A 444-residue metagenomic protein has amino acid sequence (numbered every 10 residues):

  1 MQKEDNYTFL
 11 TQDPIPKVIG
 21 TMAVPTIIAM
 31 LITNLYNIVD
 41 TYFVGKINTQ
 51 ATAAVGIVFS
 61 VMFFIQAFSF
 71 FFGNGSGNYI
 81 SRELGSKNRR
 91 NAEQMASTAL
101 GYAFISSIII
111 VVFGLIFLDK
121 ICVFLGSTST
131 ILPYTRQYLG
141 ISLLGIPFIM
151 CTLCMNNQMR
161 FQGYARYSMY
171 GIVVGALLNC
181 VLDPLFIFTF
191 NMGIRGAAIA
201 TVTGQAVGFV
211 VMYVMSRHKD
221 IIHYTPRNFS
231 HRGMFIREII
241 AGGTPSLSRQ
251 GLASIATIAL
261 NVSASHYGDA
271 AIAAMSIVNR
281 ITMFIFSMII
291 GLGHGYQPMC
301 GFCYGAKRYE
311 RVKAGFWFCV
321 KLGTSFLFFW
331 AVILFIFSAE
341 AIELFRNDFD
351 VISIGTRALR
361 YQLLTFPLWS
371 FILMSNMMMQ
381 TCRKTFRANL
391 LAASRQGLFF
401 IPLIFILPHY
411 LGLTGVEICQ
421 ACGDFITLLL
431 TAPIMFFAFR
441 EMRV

Functional and structural regions predicted by a protein language model:
M1-A23, I80-G145, T189-T244, C300-T365 (+1 more regions): Short alpha-helical transmembrane segments in multi-pass integral membrane proteins
L10-Y42, K46-I47, F63-G75, Y79 (+6 more regions): N-terminal transmembrane alpha-helices
T21-D40, I141, T152, G175 (+5 more regions): Transmembrane helical elements of multi-pass membrane transporters/channels
T26, M30, Y42, F59 (+17 more regions): Transmembrane alpha-helix boundary and packing residues in multipass membrane permease domains and related
L31, L35-A53, C122-S129, L185-M192 (+4 more regions): Helix-terminus/linker motif at the lipid-water interface of multi-pass membrane proteins
T41, T49-T52, R89, L118 (+6 more regions): Membrane-helix interface/capping residues of multi-pass secondary transporters
T52-V112, I149-S168, A274-S338, W369-L391: Small-residue-rich hydrophobic transmembrane alpha-helices
G73, I141-R160, S168-N179, A197-V210 (+4 more regions): Short runs within selected transmembrane alpha-helices of multi-pass transporters and secretion channels
